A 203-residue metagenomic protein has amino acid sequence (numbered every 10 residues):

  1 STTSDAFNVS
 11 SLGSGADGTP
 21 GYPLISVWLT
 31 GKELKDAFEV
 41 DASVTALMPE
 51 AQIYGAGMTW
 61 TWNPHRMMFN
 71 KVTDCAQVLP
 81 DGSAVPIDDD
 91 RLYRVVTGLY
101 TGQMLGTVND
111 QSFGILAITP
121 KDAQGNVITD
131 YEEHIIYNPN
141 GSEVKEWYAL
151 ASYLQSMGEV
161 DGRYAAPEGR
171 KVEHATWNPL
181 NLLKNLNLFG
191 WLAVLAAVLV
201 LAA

Functional and structural regions predicted by a protein language model:
S1-A203: Catalytic centers of hydrolytic enzymes
